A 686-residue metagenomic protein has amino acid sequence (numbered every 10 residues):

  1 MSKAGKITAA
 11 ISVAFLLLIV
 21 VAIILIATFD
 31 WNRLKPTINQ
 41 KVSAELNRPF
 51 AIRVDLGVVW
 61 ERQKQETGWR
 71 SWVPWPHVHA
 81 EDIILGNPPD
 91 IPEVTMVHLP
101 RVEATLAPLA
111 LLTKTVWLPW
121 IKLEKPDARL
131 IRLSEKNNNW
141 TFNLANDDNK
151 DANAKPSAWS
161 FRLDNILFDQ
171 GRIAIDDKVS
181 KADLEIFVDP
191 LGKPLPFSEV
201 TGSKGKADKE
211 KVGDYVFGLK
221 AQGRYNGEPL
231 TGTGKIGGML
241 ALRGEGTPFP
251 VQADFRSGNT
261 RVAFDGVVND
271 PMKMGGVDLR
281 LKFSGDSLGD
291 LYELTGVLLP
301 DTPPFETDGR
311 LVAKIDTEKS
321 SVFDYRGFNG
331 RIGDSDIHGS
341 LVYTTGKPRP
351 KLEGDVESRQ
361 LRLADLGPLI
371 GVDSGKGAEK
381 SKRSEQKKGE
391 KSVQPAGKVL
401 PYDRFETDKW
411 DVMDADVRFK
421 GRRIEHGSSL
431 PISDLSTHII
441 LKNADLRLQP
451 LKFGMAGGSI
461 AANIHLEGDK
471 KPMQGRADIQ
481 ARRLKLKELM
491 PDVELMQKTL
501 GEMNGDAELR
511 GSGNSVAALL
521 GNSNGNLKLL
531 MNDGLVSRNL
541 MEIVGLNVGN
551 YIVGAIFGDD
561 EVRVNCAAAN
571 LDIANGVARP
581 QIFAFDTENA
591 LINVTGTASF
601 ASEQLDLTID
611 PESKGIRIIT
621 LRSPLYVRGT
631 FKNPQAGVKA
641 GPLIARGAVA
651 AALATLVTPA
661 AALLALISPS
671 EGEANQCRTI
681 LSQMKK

Functional and structural regions predicted by a protein language model:
M1-I52, A662-T679: N-terminal type II signal-anchor transmembrane helix that functions as the membrane-insertion/stop-transfer segment
I19-E135, P304, K314, Y626: Terminal hydrophobic membrane-targeting helix
L46, V54, P74-E81, T95-P100 (+16 more regions): Envelope-exposed proteins and targeting segments
D82, L106-P108, K125, R132 (+11 more regions): Residues on the solvent-exposed faces and adjacent turns of beta-rich solenoids used to engage binding targets
D90, V297-D301, G327, R423 (+1 more regions): Extracellular loop and loop/strand-boundary signature of outer-membrane beta-barrel proteins
L133-E135, E293, L366-I370, L535-V544: Outer-membrane beta-barrel and related beta-rich outer-membrane complex signature in Gram-negative bacteria
N143-K178, E199-T231, K235, E245-D254 (+4 more regions): Solvent-exposed beta-strand/coil patches in large extracellular/periplasmic or lumenal scaffold regions
A645-P669: Short hydrophobic membrane-inserting alpha-helices and related fusion/pore-forming segments
